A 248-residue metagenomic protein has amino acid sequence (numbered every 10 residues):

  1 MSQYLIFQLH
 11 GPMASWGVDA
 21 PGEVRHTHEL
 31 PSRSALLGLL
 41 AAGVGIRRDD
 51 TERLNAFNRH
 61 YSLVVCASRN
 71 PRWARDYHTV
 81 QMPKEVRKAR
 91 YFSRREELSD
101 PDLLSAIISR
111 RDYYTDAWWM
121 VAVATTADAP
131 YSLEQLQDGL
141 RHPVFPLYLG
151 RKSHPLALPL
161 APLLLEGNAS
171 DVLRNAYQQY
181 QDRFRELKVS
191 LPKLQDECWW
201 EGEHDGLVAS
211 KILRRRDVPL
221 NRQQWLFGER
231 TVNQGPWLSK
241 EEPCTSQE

Functional and structural regions predicted by a protein language model:
M1-Q8: Charged, low-complexity intrinsically disordered regulatory segments in eukaryotic signaling
Q3, V18-K88: Glycine/small-residue-rich interface belts in oligomeric ring/scaffold proteins and their assembly partners
L9-S15: Short polar catalytic/cofactor-binding loops
A14, A20-V24, D49, L98-P101 (+1 more regions): Generic preference for well-ordered secondary structure
C66-E248: Internal, well-folded beta-alpha domain core
